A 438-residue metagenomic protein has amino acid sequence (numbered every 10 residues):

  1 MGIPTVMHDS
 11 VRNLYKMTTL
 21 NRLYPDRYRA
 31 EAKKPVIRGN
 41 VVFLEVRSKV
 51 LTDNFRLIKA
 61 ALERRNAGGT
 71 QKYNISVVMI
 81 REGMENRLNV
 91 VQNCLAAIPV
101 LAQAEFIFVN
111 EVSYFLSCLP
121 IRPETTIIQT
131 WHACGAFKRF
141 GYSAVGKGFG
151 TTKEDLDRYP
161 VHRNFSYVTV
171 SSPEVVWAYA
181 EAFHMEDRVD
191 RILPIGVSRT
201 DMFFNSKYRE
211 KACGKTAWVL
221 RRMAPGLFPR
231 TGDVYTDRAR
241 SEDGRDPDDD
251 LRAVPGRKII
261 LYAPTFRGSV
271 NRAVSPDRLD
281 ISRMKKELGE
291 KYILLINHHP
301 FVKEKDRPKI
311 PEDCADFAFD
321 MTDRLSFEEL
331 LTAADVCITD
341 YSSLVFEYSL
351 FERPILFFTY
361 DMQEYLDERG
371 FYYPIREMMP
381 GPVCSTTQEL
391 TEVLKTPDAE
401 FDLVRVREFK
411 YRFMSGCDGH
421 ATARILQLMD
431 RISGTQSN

Functional and structural regions predicted by a protein language model:
M1-N40, V46-S48: Membrane-proximal basic amphipathic "stem/tether" segments
N40-K207, K211-A212, V234-S241: Active-site and donor-binding regions of nucleotide-sugar-utilizing enzymes
L44-V46, W131-A133, G196-V197, L261-R267 (+2 more regions): Short loop/turn segments at strand-loop or loop-helix junctions that form parts of catalytic or ligand-binding pockets
T52-A60, S198-I310, C384, C417 (+1 more regions): Conserved catalytic-core segment of nucleotide-activated headgroup transferases in glycan assembly
V91-F106, L295, P300-F346: Donor nucleotide-activated moiety binding/catalytic core segment of transferases that use nucleotide-activated donors
I107-A136, R324-E368: A donor-sugar binding/catalytic signature common to diverse glycosyltransferases and related nucleotide-sugar
Y208, P225-D237, G244, T386-N438: C-terminal amphipathic helix plus adjacent low-complexity, charged tail appended to glycosyltransferase catalytic
P311-D313, S343-F413: Catalytic binding pocket for nucleotide-activated donors in carbohydrate/polymer assembly enzymes
